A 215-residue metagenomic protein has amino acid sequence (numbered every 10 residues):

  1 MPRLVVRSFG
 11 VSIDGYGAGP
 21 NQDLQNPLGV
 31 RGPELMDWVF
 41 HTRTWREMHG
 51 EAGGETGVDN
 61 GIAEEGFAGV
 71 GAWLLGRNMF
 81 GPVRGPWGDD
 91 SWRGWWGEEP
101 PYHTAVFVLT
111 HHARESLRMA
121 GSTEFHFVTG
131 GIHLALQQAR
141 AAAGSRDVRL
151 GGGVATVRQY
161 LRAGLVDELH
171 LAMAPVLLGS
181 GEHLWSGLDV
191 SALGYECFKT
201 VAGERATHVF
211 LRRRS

Functional and structural regions predicted by a protein language model:
M1-S215: Enzymes that bind and transform nitrogen-containing heteroaromatic metabolites
